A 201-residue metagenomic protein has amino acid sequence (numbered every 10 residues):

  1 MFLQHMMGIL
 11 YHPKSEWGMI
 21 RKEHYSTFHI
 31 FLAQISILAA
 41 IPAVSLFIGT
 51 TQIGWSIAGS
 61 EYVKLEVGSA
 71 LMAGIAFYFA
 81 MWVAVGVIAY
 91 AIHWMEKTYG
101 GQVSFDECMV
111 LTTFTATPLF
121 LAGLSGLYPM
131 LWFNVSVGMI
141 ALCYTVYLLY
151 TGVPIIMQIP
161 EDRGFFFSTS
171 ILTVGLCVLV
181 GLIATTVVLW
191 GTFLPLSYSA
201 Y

Functional and structural regions predicted by a protein language model:
F2, F28-F31, F47, F77-F79 (+6 more regions): Phenylalanine-focused residue identity feature
F2-V103: Selected alpha-helical membrane-embedding segments in polytopic membrane proteins
M7, E16-W17, S26, I37 (+7 more regions): A generic structural micro-environment signature that highlights single residues at secondary-structure boundaries
P13, M157, E161-D162, L196 (+1 more regions): Long, solvent-exposed, polar/charged low-complexity segments
G18, Q52-S56, G100, T151-E161 (+1 more regions): Juxtamembrane transmembrane-helix termini
M19, H24, T50-G54, L119 (+3 more regions): Amphipathic, positively biased hydrophobic alpha-helical segments used for protein targeting and membrane insertion
S45-A80, G126-A141, G181-Y201: Membrane-helix interface segments in multi-pass membrane proteins
I92, Y99-V174, L179-G181: Hydrophobic alpha-helical transmembrane segments and adjacent short intramembrane/lumenal linkers of inner/organellar
